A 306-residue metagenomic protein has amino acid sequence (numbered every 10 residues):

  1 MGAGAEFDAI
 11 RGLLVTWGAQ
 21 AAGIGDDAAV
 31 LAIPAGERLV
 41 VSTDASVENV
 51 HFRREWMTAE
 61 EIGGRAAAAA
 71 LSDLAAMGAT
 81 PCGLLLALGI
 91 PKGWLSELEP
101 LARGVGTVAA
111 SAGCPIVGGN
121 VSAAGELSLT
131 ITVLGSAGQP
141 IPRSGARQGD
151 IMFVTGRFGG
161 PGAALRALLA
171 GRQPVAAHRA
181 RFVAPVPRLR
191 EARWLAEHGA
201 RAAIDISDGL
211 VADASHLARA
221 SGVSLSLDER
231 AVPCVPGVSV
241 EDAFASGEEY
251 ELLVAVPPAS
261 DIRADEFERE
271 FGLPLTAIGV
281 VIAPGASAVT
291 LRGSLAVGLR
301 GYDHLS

Functional and structural regions predicted by a protein language model:
M1-G12, E37, M57, P91-V117 (+4 more regions): Glycine-/charge-enriched secondary-structure boundary and capping motifs
M1-T58, M77, C82, L86 (+1 more regions): Extreme N-terminal cap/leader segments of soluble proteins
D27, D150-I151, E249-L252: Short, surface-exposed beta-edge/turn micro-motifs
V40-T43, P142-R193: Short, acidic (Asp/Glu-rich) active-site segment that either coordinates a divalent metal cofactor
I62-L74, G104-V105: Short, well-ordered amphipathic alpha-helical segments that serve as non-catalytic structural scaffolds within diverse
G63, A67, L98, G145 (+1 more regions): Short, conserved glycine- and acidic-residue-centered signature motifs in active-site or ligand-binding loops
A137-I141: Short alpha-helix capping/helix-loop boundary micro-motifs
